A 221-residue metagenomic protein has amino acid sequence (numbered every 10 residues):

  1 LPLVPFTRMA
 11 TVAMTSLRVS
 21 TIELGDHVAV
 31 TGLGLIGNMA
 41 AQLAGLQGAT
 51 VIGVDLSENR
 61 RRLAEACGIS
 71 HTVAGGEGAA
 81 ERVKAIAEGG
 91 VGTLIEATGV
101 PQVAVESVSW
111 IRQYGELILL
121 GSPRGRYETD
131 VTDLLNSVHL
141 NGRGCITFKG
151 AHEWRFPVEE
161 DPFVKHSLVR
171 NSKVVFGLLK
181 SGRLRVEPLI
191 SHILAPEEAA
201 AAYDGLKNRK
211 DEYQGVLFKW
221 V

Functional and structural regions predicted by a protein language model:
L1, N59-R61, R124-Y127, F156-P157: Short gly/pro/ser/thr-enriched loop/turn and capping motifs at secondary-structure boundaries
P2-E77, E81-R82: Mid-domain Rossmann-like dinucleotide-binding core that forms the NAD(H)/NADP(H) cofactor-binding site
A10-A13, A104, S172-F176: A general structural signal for well-ordered alpha-helical segments in protein cores
S20, S70-K149: Glycine-rich cofactor phosphate-binding loops and adjacent beta1-alpha1 units of small-molecule cofactor enzyme domains
A29, I52, E116-I118, K149 (+1 more regions): Structural detector of well-ordered beta-strand residues that form the stable sheet scaffold of enzyme domains
V54, L120, L194: The conserved SAM/SAH-binding core of class I Rossmann-like methyltransferase domains, concentrating on the hydrophobic
K84, E88, V131-I190: C-terminal substrate-binding/catalytic core of Rossmann-like NAD(P)-dependent dehydrogenases/reductases
I118, Y127-E128, S181-I193, A200-V221: C-terminal capping/lid region of NAD(P)-dependent oxidoreductase domains
